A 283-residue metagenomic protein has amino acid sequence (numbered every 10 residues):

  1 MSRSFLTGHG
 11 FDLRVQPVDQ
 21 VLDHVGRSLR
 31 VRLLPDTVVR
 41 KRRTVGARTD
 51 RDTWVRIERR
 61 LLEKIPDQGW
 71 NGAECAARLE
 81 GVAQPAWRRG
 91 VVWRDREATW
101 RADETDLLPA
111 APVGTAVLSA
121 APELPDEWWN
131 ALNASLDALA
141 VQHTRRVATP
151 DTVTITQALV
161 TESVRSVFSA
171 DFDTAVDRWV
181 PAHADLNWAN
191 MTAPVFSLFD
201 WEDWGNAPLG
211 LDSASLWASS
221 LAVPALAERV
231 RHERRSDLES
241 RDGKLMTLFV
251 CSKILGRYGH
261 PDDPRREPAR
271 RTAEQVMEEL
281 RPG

Functional and structural regions predicted by a protein language model:
M1-R32, V39-K41, R271-G283: Actinobacteria-biased recognition of intrinsically disordered, low-complexity terminal regions
F11-S28, R51-E104, A111, S119-A138: A conserved alpha-helical element in kinase catalytic cores
D36-R42, P85-W87: Repeated scaffold domains used in trafficking and secretory/extracellular systems, primarily beta-propellers
T44-R48, V55, V167-L211: Active-site acidic catalytic loop and adjacent metal/ATP-binding pocket of ATP-dependent phosphoryl transfer enzymes
R60-K64, A110-A111, W204-G205, L221-P224: Short acidic, S/G/P-rich loop/turn micro-motifs used as interaction or catalytic elements
P125-W128, A138-A184: An alpha-helical support segment within catalytic cores of ATP-dependent transferases
A193-R235: Active-site Asp-x-Gly
W217-G283: A conserved long alpha-helix in the C-terminal portion of kinase-like catalytic domains
